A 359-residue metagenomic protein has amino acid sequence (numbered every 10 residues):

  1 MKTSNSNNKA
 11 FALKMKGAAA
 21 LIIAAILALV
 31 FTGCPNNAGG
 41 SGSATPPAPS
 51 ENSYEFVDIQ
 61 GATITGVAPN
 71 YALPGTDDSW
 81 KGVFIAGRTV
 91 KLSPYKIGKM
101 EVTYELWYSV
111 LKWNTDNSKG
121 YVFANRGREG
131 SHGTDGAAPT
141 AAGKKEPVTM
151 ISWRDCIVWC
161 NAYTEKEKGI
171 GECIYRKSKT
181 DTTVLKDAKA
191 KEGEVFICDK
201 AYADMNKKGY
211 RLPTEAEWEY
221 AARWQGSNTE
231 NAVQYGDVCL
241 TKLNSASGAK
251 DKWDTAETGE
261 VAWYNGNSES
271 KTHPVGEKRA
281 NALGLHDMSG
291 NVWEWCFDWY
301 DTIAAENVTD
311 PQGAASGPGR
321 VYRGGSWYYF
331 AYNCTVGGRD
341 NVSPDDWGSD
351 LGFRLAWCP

Functional and structural regions predicted by a protein language model:
M1-L13: N-terminal secretory signal peptides that target proteins for export/translocation
K2, L21-N114, W153-G193, R223-T229 (+2 more regions): Short, compositionally biased
V57-D58, K96-E101, P147-M150, R211-P213 (+7 more regions): Structural recognition of the beta-strand scaffold that forms the well-ordered cores of secreted hydrolase catalytic
Q60-T63, K96, E101, S152-D155 (+6 more regions): Short, flexible loop/turn elements at secondary-structure junctions
R88, V238, G248, K271 (+1 more regions): Surface-exposed recognition segments
K91-T258, D301: Active-site microenvironments of metalloenzymes and redox enzymes
T115-F123, E257, V261-W263, D310-P311 (+3 more regions): Proline-centered structural pivot motif
I197-M205, W253-S289, D340-S343: Short, well-ordered junction/capping motifs at the entry into regular secondary structure
